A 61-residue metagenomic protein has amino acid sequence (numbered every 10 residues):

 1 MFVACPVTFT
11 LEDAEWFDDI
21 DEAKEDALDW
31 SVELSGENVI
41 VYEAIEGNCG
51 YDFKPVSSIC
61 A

Functional and structural regions predicted by a protein language model:
M1-D13, I40-G47, F53-P55: Short aromatic-glycine-(Arg/Gly/Cys) micro-motifs in beta-strand/loop hairpins
P6-F9, W16-I40: A short, charged, amphipathic alpha-helix used as a generic interaction element across diverse proteins
V56-C60: Eukaryotic mixed-charge, acidic/polar low-complexity intrinsically disordered regions
